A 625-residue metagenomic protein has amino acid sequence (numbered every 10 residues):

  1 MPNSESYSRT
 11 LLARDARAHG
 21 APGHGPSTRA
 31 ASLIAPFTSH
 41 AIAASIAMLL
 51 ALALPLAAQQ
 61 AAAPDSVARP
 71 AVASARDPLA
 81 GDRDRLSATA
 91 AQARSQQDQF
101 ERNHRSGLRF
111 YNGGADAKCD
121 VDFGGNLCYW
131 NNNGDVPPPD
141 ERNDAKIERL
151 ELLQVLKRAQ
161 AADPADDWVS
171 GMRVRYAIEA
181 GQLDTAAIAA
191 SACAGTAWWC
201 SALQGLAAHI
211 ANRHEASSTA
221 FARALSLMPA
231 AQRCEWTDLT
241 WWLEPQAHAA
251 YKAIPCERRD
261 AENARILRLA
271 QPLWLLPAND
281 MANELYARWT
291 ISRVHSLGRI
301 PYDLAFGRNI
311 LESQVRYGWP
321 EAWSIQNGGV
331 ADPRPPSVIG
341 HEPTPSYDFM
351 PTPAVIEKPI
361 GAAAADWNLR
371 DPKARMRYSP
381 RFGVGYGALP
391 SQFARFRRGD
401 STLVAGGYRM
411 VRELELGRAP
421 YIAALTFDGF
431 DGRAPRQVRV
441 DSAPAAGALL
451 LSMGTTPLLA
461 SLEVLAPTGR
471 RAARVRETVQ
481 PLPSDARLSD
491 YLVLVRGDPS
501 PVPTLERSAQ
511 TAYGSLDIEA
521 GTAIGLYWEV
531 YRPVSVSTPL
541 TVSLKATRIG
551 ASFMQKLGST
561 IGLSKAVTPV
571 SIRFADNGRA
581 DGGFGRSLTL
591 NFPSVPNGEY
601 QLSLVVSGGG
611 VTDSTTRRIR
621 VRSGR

Functional and structural regions predicted by a protein language model:
H40-P55: Bacterial N-terminal signal peptides
D77-L127, N131-N132, E357-R625: Intrinsically disordered, low-complexity terminal regions enriched in Ser/Thr/Pro/Gly and charged residues
E101-N103, G107-F110, D140-Q154, R175-A187: Helix-turn-helix repeat elements of alpha-solenoid scaffolds
R149-R158, D184-C193, A216-R223: Alpha-helical repeat scaffolds
G195-T196, H209, H214-A231: TPR/TPR-like (Sel1-like) alpha-helical repeat modules
K252-R308, E312-F382: A cross-family detector of function-defining hotspots
